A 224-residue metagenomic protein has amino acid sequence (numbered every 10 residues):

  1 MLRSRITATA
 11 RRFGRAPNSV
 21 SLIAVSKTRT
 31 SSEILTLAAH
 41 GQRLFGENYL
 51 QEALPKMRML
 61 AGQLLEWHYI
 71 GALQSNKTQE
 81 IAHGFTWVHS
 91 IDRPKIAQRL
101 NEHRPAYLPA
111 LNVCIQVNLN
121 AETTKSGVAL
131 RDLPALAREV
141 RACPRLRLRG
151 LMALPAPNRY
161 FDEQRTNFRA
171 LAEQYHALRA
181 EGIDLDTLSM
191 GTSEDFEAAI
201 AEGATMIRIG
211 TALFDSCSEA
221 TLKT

Functional and structural regions predicted by a protein language model:
M1-E194, I200-E202: Conserved alpha/beta-domain cores
E197-A201, L213-A220: Expand to "…catalyze enediolate/carbanion chemistry for C-C bond making/breaking, isomerization, decarboxylation
T205-M206: Divalent-metal-activated hydrolytic enzyme cores
L222-T224: Mg2+-dependent phosphoryl-transfer enzymes with acidic/Ser/Thr/Gly-rich catalytic loops
